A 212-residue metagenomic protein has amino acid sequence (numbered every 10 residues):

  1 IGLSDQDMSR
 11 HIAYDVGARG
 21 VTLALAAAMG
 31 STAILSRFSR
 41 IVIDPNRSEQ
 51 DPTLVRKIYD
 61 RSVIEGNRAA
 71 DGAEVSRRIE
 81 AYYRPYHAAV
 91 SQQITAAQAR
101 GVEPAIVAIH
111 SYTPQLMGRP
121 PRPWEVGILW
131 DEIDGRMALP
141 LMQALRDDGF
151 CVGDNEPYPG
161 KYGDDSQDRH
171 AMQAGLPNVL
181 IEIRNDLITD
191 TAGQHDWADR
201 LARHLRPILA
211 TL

Functional and structural regions predicted by a protein language model:
I1-I106, S111-L212: N-terminal catalytic or cofactor-binding beta/alpha core of small enzyme domains
